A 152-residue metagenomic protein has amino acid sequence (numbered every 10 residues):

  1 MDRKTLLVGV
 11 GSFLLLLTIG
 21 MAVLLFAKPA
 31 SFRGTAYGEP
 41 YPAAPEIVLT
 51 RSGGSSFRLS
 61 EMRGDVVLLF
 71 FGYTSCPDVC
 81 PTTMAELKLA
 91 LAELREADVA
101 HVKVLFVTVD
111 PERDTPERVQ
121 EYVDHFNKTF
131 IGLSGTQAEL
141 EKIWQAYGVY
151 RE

Functional and structural regions predicted by a protein language model:
M1-E46, T50: N-terminal targeting signals for export/organelle localization
L17, Y150-E152: Short, intrinsically disordered, charge-balanced linker/junction segments flanking boundaries in proteins
A43-P45, G64-V67, V102-L105: Envelope-exposed proteins and targeting segments
I47-V67, L94: A short beta-strand-turn-helix
R58-L87: Short active-site neighborhood of thiol/selenol oxidoreductases, capturing the structured segment around
M84-I143: Structural microenvironment flanking redox-active thiols in thiol-disulfide oxidoreductases
